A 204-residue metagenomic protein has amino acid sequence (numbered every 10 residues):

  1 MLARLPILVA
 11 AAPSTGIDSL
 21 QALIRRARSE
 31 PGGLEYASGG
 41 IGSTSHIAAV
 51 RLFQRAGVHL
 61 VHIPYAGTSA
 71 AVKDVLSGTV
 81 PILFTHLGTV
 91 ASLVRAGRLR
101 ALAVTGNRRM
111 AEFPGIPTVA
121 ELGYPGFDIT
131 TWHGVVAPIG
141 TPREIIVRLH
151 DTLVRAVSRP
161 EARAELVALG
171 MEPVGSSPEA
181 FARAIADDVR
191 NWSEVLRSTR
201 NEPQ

Functional and structural regions predicted by a protein language model:
M1-A70, V119, W132-E165: Hinge/capping helix and adjacent helix->loop/strand transition within the periplasmic-binding protein
R4, S19, V90-S158, R190 (+1 more regions): C-terminal lobe and pocket-closing loops of periplasmic/extracytoplasmic Venus-flytrap solute-binding proteins
Q21-I24, V72, L76, F84 (+6 more regions): Non-transmembrane alpha-helical segments in soluble domains of secreted/periplasmic/extracellular proteins
A27, R51, R55, S69-T79 (+3 more regions): Short helices/loops that flank or line small-molecule/ion binding pockets
E35, P81-T85, A101-A103, R190-E194: Paired acidic/hydrophobic, glycine-rich loop segments that form the ligand-binding mouth/hinge of periplasmic-binding
V58, R143-Q204: An extracytoplasmic/periplasmic, membrane-proximal ligand-sensing/linker region
Y65, F84-T85, V104, I129 (+1 more regions): Short beta-strand and adjacent tight-turn residues that come in two discontinuous sequence segments and form the edges
